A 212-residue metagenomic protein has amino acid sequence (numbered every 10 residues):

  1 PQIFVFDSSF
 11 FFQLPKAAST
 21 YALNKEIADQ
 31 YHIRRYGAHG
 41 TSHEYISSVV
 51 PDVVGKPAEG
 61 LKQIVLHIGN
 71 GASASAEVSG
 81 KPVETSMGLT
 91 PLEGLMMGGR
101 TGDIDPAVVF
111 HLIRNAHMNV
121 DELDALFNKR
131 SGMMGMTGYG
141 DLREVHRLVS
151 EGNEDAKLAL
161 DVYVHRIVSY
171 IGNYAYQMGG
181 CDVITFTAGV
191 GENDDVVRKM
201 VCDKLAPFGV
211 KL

Functional and structural regions predicted by a protein language model:
P1-F4: Conserved phosphate-binding loops in N-terminal lobes of ATP-dependent enzymes of the actin/Hsp70/sugar-kinase
Q13-L112: Glycine-rich phosphate-binding loop of actin/hexokinase-like ATP-binding domains
Y45-V49, V53, L158-G179: Phosphate/ATP-binding catalytic cores across multiple sugar-kinase/actin-like superfamilies, primarily ASKHA
G60-L66, D121-R130, V183-T185: Beta-strand segments within the central parallel beta-sheet cores of soluble alpha/beta enzyme folds
N115-A159: A mobile "lid/hinge" subdomain adjacent to the ATP/sugar-phosphate binding pocket shared across diverse ATP-dependent
D182-M200, K204: Glycine-rich phosphate-binding loops at beta-strand->alpha-helix junctions
G209-L212: Short mixed-charge
